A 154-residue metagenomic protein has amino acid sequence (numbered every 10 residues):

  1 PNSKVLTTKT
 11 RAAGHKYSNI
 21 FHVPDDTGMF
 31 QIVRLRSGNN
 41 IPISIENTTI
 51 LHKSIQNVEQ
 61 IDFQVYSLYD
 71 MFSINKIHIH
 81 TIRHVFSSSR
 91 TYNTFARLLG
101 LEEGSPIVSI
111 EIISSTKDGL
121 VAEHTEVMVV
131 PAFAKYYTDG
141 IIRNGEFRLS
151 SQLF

Functional and structural regions predicted by a protein language model:
N2-F154: C-terminal all-alpha effector/ligand-binding and dimerization domain of prokaryotic HTH-type transcriptional repressors
